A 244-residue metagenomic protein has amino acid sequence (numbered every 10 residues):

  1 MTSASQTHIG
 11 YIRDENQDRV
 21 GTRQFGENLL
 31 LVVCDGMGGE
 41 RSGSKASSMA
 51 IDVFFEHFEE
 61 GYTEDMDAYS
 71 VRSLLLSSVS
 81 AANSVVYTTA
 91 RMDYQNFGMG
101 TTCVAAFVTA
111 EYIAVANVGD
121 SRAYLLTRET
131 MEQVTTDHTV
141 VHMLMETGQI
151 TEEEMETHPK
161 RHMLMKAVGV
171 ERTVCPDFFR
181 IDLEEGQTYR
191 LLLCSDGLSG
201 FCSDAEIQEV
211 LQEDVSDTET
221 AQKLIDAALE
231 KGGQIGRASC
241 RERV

Functional and structural regions predicted by a protein language model:
M1-R243: PP2C/PPM-type serine/threonine phosphatase catalytic domain
